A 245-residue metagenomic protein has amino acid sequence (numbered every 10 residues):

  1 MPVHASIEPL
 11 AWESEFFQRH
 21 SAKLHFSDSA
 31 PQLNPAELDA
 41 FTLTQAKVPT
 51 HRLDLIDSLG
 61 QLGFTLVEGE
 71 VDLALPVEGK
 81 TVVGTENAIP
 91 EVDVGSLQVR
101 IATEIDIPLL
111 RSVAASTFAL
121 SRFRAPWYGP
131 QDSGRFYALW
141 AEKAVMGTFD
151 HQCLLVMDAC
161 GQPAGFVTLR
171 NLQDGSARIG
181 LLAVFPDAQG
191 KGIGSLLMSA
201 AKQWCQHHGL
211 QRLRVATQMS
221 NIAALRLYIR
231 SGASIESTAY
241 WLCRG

Functional and structural regions predicted by a protein language model:
P2-P9, D72, Q162-R170, R178-A183: Conserved beta-strand in the GNAT
H25-I105, A239-C243: Acyl-donor-binding surface of acyltransferase catalytic domains
S29-E37, L181-P186, G190-Q203, H207 (+1 more regions): Conserved acetyl-CoA-binding loop-helix of GNAT-fold acetyltransferases
D39-T50, S176, C205-T217: Conserved GNAT acetyl-CoA-binding A-motif
V48, S96, D150-V167, F185: Conserved beta-hairpin
H51-L66, K191, S195, H207 (+1 more regions): Conserved active-site alpha-helix within GNAT-family acetyltransferase domains
D54-L55, P130-L154, D158: Active-site rim helix/loop that mediates acceptor-substrate recognition in acyltransferases
Q98-S121: A short beta-loop-alpha structural element at the N-terminal edge of CoA-dependent acyl/N-acetyltransferase catalytic
